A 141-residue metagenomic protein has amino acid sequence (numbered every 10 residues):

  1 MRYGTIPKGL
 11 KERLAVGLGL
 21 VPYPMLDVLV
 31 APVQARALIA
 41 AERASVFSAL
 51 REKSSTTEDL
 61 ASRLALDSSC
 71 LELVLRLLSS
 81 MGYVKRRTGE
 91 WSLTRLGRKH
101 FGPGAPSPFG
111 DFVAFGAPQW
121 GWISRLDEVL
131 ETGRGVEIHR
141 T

Functional and structural regions predicted by a protein language model:
M1-I6: General nucleic-acid-binding
P7-V16, Y23-E58, S62-A65, S69-T141: Conserved Class I S-adenosyl-L-methionine-dependent methyltransferase catalytic core
